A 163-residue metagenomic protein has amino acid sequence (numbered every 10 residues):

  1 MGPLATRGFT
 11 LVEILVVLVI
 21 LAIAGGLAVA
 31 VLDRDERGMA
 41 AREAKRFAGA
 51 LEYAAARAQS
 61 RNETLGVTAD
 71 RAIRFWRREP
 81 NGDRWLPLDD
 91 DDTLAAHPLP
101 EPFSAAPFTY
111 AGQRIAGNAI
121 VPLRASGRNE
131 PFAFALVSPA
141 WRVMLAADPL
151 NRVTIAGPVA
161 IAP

Functional and structural regions predicted by a protein language model:
M1-P3, V12, V16, I23 (+5 more regions): N-terminal helix-rich module
